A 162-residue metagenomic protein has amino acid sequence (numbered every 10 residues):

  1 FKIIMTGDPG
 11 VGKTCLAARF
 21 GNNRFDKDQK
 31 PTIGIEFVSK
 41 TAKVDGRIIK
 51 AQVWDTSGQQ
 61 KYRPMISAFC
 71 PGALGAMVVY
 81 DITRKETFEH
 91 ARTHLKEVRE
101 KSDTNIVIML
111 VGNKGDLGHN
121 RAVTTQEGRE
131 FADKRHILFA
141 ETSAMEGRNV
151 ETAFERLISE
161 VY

Functional and structural regions predicted by a protein language model:
F1-Y162: TRAFAC-class small GTPase G-domain
